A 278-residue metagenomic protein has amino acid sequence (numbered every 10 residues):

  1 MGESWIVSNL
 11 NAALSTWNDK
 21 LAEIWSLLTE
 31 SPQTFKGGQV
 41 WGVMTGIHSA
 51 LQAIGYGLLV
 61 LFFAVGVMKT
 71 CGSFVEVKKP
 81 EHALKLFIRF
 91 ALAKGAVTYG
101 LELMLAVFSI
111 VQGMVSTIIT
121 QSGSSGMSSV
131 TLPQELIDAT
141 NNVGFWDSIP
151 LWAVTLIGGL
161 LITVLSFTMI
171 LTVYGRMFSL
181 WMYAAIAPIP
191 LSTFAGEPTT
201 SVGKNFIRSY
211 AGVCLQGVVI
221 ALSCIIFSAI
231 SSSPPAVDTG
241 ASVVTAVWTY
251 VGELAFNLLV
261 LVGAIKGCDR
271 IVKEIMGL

Functional and structural regions predicted by a protein language model:
M1-L10, P80-G100, G203-V213: Alpha-helical transmembrane segments and their helix-start/interface "positive-inside/aromatic belt" motifs in integral
M1-L58: Binding/recognition "hotspot" determinant
E23-S26, H82-R89, S109, S116 (+5 more regions): Short amphipathic alpha-helical coupling elements at transmembrane boundaries
M44-Q52, L84-I88, L92, N141 (+4 more regions): Alpha-helical membrane-interface segments at transmembrane helix boundaries
A53-V65, I157-G158, I162-T163, L180: Hydrophobic alpha-helical transmembrane segments
L58-K94, I186-T200: Hydrophobic transmembrane alpha-helix segments characteristic of membrane transport and insertion machinery
K94-I186, I220, C224-G277: Non-cytosolic segments of integral membrane proteins
L191-R208, G240, I271-I275: Alpha-helical transmembrane segments
